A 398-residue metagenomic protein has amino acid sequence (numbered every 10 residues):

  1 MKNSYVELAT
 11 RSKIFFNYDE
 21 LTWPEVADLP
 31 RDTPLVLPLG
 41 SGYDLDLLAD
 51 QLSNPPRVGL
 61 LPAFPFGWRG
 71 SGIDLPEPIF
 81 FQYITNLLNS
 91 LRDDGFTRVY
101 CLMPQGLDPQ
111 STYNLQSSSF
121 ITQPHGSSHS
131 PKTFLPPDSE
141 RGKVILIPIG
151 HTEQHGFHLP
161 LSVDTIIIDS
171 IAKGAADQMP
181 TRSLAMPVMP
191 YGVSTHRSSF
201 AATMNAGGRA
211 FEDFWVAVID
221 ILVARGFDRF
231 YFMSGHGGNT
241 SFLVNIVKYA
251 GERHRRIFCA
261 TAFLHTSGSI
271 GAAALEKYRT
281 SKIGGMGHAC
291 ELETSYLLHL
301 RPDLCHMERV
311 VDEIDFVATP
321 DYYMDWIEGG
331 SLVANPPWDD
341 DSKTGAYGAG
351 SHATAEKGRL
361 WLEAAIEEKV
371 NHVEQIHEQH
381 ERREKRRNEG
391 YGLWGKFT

Functional and structural regions predicted by a protein language model:
M1-Y231, G235-T398: Extended, histidine- and acidic-residue-enriched regions that form the cofactor-binding/catalytic faces
